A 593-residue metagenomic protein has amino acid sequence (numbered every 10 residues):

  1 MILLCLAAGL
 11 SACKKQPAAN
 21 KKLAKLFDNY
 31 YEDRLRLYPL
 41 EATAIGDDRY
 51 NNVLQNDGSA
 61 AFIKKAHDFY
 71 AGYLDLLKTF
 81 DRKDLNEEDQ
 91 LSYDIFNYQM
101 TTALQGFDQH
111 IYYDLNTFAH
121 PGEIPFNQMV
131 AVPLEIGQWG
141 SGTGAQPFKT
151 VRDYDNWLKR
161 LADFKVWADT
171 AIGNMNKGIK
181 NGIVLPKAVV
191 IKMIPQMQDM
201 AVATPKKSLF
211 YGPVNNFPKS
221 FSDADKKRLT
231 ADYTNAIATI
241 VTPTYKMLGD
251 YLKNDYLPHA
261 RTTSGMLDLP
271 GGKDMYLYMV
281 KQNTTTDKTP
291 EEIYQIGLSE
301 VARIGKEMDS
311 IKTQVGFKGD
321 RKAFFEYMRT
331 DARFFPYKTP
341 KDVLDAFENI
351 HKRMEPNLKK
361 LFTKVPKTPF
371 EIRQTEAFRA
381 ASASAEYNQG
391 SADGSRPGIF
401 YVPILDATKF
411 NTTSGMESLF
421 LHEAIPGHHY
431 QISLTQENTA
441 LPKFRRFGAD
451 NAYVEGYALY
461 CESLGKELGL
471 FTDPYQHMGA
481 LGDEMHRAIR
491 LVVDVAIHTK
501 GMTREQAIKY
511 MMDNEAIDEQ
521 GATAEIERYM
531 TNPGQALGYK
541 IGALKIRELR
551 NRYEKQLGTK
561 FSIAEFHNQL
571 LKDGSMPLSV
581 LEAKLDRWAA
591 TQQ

Functional and structural regions predicted by a protein language model:
M1-A19: Bacterial Sec-dependent N-terminal signal peptides
C13-Q593: N-terminal maturation segment of proteins
